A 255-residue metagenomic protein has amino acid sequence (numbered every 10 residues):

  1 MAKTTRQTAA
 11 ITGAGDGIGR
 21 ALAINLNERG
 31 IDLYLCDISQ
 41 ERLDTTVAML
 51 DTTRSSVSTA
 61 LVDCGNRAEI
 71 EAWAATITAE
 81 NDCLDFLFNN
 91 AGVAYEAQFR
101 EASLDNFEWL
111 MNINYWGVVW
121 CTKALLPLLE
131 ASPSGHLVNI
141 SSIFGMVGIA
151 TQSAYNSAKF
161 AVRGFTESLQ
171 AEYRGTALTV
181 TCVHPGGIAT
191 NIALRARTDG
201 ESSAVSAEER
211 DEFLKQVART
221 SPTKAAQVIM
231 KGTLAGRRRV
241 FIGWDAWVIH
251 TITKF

Functional and structural regions predicted by a protein language model:
G13-D16: Conserved glycine-rich cofactor-binding loop
I31-T45: Conserved glycine-rich Rossmann-like NAD(P)H-binding loop of the short-chain dehydrogenase/reductase
E41, A60-A72, L104: The beta1-alpha1 cofactor-binding region of Rossmann-like NAD(H)/NADP(H)-dependent oxidoreductases
Q98-F99, S103-E108: Substrate-binding pocket helix/loop in short-chain dehydrogenase/reductase
T122, A158: Active-site helix of classical SDR
S142: Residue(s) in the substrate-gating loop at a strand-loop-helix junction that position the organic substrate next
G175-W244: SDR active-site lid
